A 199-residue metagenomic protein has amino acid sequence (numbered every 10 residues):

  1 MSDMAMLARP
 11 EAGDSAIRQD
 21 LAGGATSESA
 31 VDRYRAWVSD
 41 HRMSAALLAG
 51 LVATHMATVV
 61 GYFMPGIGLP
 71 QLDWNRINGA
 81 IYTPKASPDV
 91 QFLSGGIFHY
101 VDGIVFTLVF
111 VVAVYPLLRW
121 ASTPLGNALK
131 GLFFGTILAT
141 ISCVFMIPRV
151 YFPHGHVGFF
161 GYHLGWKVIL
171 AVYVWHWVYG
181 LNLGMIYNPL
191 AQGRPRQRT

Functional and structural regions predicted by a protein language model:
S2-T199: Juxtamembrane/disordered regions of integral membrane proteins
